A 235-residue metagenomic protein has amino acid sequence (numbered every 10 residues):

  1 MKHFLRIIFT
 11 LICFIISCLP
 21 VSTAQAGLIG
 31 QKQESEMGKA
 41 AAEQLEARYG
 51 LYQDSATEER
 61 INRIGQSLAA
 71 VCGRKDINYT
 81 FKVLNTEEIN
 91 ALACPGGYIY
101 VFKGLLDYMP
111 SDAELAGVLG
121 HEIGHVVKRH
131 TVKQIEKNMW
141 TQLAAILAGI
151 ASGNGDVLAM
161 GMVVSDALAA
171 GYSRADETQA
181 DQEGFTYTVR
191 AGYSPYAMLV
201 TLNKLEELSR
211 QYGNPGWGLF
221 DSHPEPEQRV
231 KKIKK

Functional and structural regions predicted by a protein language model:
M1-F4: N-terminal secretory signal peptides that target proteins for export/translocation
R6, P20-K235: A Zn2+-metalloprotease active-site environment signal
I8-P20: Bacterial N-terminal signal peptides
